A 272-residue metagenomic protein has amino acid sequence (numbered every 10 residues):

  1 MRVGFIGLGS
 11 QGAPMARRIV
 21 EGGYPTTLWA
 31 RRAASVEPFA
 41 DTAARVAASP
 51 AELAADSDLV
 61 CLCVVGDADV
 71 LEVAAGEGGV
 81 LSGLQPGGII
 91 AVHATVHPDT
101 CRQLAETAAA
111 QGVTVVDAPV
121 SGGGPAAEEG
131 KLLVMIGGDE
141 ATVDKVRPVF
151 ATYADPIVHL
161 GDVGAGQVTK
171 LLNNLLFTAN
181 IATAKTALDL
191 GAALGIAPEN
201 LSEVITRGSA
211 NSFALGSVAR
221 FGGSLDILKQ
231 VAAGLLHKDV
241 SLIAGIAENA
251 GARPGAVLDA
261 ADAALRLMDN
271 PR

Functional and structural regions predicted by a protein language model:
M1-L62: NAD(P)+-binding Rossmann beta1-loop-alpha1 motif at the extreme N-terminus of oxidoreductases
S10, P14, L59-C61, V65 (+11 more regions): Amphipathic alpha-helical hairpins
M15-I19, L104, V149, L190: Hydrophobic residues within alpha-helices that form the first helical element adjacent to the glycine-rich loop
T26, V46, T114-V116, I157 (+2 more regions): Hydrophobic beta-strand scaffold residues
P50-L62, G66-V113: Rossmann-fold NAD(P) dinucleotide-binding segment
T95-N174: Rossmann-fold dinucleotide-binding core
G164-P254, L258-R272: Helical "substrate-binding/catalytic lid" subdomain of Rossmann-like NAD(P)-dependent dehydrogenases/reductases
